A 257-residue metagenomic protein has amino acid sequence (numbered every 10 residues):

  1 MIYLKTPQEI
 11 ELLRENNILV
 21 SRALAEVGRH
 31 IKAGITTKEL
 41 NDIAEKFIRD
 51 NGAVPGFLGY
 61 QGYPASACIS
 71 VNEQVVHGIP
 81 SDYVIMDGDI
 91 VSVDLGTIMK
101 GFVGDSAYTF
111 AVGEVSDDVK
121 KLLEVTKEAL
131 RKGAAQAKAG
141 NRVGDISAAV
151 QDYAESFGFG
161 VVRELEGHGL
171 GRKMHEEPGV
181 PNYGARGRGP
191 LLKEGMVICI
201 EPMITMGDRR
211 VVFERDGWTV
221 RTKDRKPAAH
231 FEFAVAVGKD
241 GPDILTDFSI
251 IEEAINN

Functional and structural regions predicted by a protein language model:
M1-N257: Active-site neighborhoods and metal-handling regions in enzymes and metal-associated proteins
